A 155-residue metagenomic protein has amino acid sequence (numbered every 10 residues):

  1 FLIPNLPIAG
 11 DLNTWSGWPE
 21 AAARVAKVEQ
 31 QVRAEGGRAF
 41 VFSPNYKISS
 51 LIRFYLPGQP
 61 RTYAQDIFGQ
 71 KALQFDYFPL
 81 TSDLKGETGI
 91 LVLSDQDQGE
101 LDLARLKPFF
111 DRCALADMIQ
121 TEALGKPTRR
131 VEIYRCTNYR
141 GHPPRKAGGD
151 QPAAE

Functional and structural regions predicted by a protein language model:
F1-G37, N45-Y63, I67-Q70, Q74-F75 (+1 more regions): Membrane-proximal, lumen/periplasm-facing interface regions of secretory-pathway glyco- and lipid-modifying enzymes
V41: Conserved SAM-binding loop
Y77-T81: Long, charge-dense
K85-G86: A glycine-biased structural micro-motif
